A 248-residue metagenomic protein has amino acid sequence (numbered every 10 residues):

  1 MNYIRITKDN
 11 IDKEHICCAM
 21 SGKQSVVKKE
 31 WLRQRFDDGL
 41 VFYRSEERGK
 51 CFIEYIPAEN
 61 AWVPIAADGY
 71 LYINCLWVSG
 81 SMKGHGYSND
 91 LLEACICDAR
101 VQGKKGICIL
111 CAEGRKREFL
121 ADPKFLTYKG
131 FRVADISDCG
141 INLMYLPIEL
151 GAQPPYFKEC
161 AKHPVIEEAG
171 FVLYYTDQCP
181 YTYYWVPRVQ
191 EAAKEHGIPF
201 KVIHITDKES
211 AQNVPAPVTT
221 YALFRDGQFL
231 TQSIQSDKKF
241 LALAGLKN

Functional and structural regions predicted by a protein language model:
M1-R48, E159-C160, A169, Y181 (+1 more regions): Short amphipathic alpha-helix that is part of the acyltransferase structural core
R44, R48-E59, Y72, W77: Conserved beta-strand in the GNAT
A61-I73, K83: A conserved beta-turn-beta hairpin within the catalytic core of GNAT-like acetyltransferases that forms part
V78, G84-A99: Conserved acetyl-CoA-binding loop-helix of GNAT-fold acetyltransferases
C97-R117: Conserved GNAT acetyl-CoA-binding A-motif
E113-D138: Conserved active-site alpha-helix within GNAT-family acetyltransferase domains
D138-H163: C-terminal "cap" of GNAT-fold acetyltransferases
D226-N248: Non-catalytic, surface beta->alpha helical segment in thiol-disulfide oxidoreductase systems
